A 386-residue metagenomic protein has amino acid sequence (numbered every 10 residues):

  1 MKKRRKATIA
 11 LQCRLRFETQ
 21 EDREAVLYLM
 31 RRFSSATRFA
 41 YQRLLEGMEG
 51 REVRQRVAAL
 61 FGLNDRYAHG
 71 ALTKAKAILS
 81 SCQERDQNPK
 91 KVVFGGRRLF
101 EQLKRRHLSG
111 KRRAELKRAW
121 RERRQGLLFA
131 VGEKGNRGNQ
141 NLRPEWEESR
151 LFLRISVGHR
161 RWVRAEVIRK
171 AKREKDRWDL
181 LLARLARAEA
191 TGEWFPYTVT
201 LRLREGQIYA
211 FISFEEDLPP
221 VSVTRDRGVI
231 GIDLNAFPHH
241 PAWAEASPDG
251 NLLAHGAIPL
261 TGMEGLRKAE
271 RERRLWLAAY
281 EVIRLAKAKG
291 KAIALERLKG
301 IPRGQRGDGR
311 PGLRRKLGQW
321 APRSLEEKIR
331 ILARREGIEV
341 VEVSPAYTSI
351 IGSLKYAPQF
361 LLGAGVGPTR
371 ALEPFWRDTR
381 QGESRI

Functional and structural regions predicted by a protein language model:
M1-I386: Nucleic-acid substrate recognition interfaces
